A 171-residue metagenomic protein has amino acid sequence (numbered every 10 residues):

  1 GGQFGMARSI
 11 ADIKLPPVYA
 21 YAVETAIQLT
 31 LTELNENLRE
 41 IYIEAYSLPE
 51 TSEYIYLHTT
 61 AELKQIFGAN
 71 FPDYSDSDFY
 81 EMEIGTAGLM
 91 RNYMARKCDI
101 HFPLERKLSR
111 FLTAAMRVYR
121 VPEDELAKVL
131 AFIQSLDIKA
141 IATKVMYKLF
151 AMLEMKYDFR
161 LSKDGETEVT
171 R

Functional and structural regions predicted by a protein language model:
Q3-A7, M90-M94, A115, Y119: Hydrophobic recognition helices of helix-based DNA-binding modules
F4-L38, S47-L48, Y54-T60: Hydrophobic alpha-helical connector segments
M6-I10, I66, N70, V118 (+1 more regions): Solvent-exposed amphipathic alpha-helical surface segments
Y21-E33, Y80-G88, S135-K148: A broadly tuned preference for mixed-charge, low-complexity surface segments
V23, E44-A114: Amphipathic alpha-helical packing segments from all-alpha helical-bundle domains
N35-R39, N70, Y93, P122: Amphipathic alpha-helical interaction segments
R39-E44, D124-K128: Short, hydrophobic secondary-structure boundary micro-motifs
Q65, A95, D99-R171: C-terminal peripheral helix-coil segments that are non-catalytic and often amphipathic
